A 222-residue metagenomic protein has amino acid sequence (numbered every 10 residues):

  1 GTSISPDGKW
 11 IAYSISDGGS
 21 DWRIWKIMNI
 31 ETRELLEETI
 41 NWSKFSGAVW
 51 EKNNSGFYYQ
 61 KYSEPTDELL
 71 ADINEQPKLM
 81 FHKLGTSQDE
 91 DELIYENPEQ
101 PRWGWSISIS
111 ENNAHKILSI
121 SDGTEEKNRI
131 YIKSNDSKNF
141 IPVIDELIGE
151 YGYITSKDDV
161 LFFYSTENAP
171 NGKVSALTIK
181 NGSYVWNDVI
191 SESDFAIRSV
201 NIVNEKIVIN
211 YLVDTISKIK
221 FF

Functional and structural regions predicted by a protein language model:
G1-F222: Peripheral, non-catalytic segments that deliver or gate enzyme domains
